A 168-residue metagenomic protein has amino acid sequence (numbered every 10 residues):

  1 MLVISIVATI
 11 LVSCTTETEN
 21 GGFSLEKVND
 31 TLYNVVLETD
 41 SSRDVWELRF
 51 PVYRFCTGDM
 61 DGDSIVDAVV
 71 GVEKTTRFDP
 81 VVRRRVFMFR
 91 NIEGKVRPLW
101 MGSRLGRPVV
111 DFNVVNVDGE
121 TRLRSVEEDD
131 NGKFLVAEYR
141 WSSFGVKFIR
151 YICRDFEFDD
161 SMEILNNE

Functional and structural regions predicted by a protein language model:
M1-I10: Bacterial N-terminal signal peptides
S13-E168: Beta-propeller-forming repeat regions
